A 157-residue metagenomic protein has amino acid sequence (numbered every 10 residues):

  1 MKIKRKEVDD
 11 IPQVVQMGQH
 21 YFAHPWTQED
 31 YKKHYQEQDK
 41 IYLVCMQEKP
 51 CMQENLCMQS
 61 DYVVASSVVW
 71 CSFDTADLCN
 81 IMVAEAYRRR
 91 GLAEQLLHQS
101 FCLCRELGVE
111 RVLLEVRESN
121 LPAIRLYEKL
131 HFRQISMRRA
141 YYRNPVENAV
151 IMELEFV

Functional and structural regions predicted by a protein language model:
K2-A86, L97-L103, L107, E155-V157: Acetyl-CoA-dependent GNAT
E7, E110, R117-L121, A140-V157: C-terminal "cap" of GNAT-fold acetyltransferases
G18, E94, F101, E115 (+1 more regions): Acidic-residue sensor for enzyme active/binding pockets
Y31, M137-R139: Short beta-alpha junctions and helix-cap segments that line functional grooves
Y42, E128-K129, V150-M152: Short low-complexity, flexible loop/linker segments enriched in glycine and/or proline with clustered acidic
V63, Q134-S136: Residue-level detector of beta-propeller blades
N80, A84-H98, R105-L107, R111 (+3 more regions): Conserved glycine-rich acetyl-CoA-binding loop
